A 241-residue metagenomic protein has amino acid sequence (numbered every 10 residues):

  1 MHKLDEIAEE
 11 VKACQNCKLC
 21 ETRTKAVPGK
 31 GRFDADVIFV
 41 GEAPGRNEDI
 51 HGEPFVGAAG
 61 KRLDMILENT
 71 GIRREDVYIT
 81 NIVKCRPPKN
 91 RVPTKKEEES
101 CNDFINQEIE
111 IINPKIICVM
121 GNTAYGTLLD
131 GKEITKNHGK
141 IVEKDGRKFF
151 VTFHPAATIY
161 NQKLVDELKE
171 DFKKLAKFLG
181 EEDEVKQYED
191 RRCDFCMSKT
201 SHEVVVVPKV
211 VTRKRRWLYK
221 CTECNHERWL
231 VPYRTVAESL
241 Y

Functional and structural regions predicted by a protein language model:
M1-A58, N69, D145, L240: Active-site and ligand/interface coordination hotspots across diverse enzymes and nucleic-acid-associated assemblies
A8-V11, D190, R216-L218: Residues immediately within or flanking Cys/His clusters that coordinate Zn2+ in small zinc-binding modules
C17-C20, K199, C224-E227: Cys/His-rich metal-chelating microdomains
A58-V77: The first long alpha-helix at the start of the GST-like C-terminal all-alpha domain
T70, R74-E75, I82-E189, M197 (+2 more regions): Glycine/proline-rich loop-helix segments at beta-alpha junctions forming the active-site rim of enzyme cores
E203-V207, V231-R234: Short Cys/His-rich "knuckle" micro-motifs
V206-L218: Short linker/helix segments within small regulatory modules
Y219-L240: Short metal-binding segments enriched for Cys and/or His
